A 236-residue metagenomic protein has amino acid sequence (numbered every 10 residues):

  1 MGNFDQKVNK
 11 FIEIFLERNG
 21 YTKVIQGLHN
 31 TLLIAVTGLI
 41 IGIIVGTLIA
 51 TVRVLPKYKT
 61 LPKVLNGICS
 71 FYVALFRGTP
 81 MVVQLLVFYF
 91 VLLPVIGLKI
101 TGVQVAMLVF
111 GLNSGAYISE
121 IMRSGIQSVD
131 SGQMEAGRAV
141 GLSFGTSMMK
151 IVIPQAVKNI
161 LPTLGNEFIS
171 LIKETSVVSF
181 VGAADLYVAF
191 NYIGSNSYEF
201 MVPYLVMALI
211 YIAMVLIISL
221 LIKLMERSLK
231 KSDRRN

Functional and structural regions predicted by a protein language model:
M1-N236: Transmembrane alpha-helices and adjacent helix-loop boundaries
